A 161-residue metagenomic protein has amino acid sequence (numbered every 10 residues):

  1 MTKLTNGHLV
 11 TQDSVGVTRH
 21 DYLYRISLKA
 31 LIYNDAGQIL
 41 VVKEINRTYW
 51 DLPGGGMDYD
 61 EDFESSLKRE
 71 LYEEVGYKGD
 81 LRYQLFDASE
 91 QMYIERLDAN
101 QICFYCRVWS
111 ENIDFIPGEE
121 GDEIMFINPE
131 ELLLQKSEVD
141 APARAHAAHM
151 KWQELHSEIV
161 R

Functional and structural regions predicted by a protein language model:
M1-K29: Acidic, metal-coordinating catalytic segment for phosphate/diphosphate chemistry, firing primarily on the Nudix
I26-L28, G37, N100-I102, D122: Change "...and in nucleic-acid phosphodiester-cleaving endonucleases..." to "...and in nucleic-acid processing enzymes
I32-Y33, V41, C106, F126: Conserved hydrophobic "DFG−1" position in protein kinase catalytic cores
N34-E74: Conserved Nudix-box catalytic region and its N-terminal flanking loop in Nudix hydrolases and closely related
Q38-I39, E111-F115: Short helix-loop capping/hinge motifs at secondary-structure junctions, enriched in acidic/polar residues
T48-Y49, E119-R161: Nudix hydrolase/Nudix homology domain
K78-D87: A short coil-to-beta-strand element that immediately follows conserved catalytic motifs
E90-I113, M125: Active-site-adjacent beta-strand/loop module that shapes the phosphate/pyrophosphate-binding cleft
